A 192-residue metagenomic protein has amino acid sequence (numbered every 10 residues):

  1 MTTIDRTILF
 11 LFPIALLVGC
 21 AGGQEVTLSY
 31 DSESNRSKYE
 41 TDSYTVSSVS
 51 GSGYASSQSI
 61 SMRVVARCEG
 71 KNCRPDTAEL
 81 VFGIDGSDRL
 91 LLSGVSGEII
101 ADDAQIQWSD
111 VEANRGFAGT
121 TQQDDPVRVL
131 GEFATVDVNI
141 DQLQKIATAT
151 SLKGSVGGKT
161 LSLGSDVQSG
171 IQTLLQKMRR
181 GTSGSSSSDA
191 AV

Functional and structural regions predicted by a protein language model:
M1-V18: Sec-dependent bacterial lipoprotein signal peptides
C20-T148, K153-V192: A generic "folded-domain core" signal
